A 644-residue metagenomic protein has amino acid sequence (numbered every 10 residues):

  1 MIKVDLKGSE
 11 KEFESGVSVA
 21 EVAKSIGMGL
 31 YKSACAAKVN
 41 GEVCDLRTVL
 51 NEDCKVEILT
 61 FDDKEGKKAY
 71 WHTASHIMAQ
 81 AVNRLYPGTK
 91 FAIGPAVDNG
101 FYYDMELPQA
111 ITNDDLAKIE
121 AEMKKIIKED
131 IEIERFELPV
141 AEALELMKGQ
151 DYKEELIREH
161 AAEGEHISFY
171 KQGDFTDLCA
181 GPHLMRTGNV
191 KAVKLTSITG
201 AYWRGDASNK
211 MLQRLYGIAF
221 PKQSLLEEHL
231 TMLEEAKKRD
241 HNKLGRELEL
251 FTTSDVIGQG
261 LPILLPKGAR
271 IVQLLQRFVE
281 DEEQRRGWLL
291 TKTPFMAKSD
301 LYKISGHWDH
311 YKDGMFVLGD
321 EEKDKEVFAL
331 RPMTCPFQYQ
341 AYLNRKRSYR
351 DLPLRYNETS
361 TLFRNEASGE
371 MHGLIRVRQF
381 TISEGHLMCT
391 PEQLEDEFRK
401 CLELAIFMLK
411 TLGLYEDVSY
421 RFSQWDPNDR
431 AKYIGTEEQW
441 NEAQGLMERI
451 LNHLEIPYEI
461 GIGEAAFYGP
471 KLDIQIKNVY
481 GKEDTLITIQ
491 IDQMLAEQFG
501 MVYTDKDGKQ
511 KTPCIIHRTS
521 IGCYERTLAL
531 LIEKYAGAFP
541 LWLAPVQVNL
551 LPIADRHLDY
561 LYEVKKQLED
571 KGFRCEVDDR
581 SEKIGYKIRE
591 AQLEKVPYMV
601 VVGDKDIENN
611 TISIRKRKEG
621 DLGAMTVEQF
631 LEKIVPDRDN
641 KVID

Functional and structural regions predicted by a protein language model:
M1-A92, V97-D644: NTP/phosphate- and nucleic-acid-binding module
